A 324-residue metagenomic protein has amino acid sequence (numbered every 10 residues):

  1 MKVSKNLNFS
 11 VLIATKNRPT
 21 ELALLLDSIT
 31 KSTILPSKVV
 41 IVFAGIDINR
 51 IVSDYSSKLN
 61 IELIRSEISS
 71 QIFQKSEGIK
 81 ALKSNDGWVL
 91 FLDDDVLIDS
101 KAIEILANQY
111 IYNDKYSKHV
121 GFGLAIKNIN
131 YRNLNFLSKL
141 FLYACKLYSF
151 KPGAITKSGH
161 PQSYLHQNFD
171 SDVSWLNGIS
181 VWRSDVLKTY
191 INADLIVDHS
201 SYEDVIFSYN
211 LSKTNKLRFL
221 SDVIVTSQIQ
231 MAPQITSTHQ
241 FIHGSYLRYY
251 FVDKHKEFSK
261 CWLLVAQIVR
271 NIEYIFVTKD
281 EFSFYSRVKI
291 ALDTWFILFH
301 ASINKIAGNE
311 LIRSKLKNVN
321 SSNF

Functional and structural regions predicted by a protein language model:
D27-P36: Short, acidic, metal-binding catalytic loop of nucleotide-sugar glycosyltransferases
S66-S84: Glycine-rich, basic loop-to-helix element that forms the pyrophosphate-binding segment of sugar-nucleotide handling
D86-L97: Short beta-strand-to-loop acidic/aromatic patch adjacent to the donor-nucleotide binding site
K101-A144: Conserved donor NDP-sugar-binding/catalytic core segment of glycosyltransferases
Y143-D172: Short, flexible, basic/aromatic active-site loop/helix in glycosyltransferases
W175-N177, D198-F207: Acidic donor-binding loop at a coil-to-helix junction in glycosyltransferase catalytic cores that engages
L195-I196, S201, K216-S237, L247-Y250: Active-site donor/metal-binding and catalytic loop motifs of nucleotide-sugar-dependent glycosylation enzymes
H239-L247, E257-F324: Non-catalytic, C-terminal membrane-associated alpha-helical segments of glycosyltransferases
